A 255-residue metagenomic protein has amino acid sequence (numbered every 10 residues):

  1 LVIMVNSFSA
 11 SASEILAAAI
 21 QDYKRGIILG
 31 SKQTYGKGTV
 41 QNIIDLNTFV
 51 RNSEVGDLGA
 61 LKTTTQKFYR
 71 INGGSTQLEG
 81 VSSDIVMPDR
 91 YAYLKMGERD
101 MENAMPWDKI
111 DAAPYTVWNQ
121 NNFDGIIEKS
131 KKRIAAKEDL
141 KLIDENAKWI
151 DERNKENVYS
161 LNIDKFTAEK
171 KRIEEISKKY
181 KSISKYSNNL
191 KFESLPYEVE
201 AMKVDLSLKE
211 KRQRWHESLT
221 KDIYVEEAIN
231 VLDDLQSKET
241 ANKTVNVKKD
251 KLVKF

Functional and structural regions predicted by a protein language model:
L1-K109: Conserved acidic, small-residue-rich alpha-beta core segments centered on
R70-L252: Conserved functional hotspot residues or short segments at active or partner-binding sites across diverse domains
